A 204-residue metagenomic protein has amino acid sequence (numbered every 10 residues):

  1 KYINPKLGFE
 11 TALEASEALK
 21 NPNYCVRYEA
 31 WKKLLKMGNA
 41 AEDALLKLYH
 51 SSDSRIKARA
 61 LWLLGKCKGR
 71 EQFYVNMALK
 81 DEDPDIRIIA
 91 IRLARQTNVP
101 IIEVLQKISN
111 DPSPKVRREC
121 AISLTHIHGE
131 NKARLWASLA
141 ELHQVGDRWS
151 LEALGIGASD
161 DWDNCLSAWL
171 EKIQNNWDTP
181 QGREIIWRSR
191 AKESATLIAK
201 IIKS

Functional and structural regions predicted by a protein language model:
K1-S204: Long, ordered, helix-rich scaffold segments
